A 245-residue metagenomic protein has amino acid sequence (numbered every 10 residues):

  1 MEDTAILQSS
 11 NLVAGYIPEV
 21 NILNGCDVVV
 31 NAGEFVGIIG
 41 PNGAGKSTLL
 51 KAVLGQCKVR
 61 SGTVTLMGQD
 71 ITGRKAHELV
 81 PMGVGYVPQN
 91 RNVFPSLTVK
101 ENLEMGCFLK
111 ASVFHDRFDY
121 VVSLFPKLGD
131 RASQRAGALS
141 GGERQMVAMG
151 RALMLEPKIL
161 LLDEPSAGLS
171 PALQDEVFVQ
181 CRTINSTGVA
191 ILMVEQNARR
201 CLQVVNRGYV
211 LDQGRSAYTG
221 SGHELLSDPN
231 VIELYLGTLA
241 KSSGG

Functional and structural regions predicted by a protein language model:
E2-S9, V13-G25, A32, Q56-K58 (+1 more regions): A short, flexible loop at the N-terminus of ABC-type nucleotide-binding domains that lies
I39-P41: The feature captures the beta-strand-to-loop junction immediately N-terminal to the Walker
G62-Q69, M82, F114-S123, G220: Conserved ABC transporter NBD signature motif
R135-L139, E143: Conserved ABC ATPase signature
A152-L153: ABC ATPase C-loop
E156: Conserved catalytic motifs of ABC-family nucleotide-binding domains
L160-E164: Catalytic Walker B motif of ABC-type/P-loop ATPase nucleotide-binding domains
